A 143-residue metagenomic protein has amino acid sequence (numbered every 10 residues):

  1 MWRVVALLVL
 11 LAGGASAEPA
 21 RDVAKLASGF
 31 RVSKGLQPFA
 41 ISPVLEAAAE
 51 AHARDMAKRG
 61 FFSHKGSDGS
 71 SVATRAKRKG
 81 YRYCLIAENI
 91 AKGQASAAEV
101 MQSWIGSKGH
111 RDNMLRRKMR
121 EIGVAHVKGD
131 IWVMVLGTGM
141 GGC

Functional and structural regions predicted by a protein language model:
M1-L7: Sec-dependent signal peptide recognition, specifically the positively charged N-region followed immediately by
A12-G14: N-terminal signal peptide c-region/cleavage motif recognized by signal peptidases
E18, Y83, A91-C143: Disulfide-stabilized extracellular recognition modules
E18-K58: A short alpha-helix/helix-coil micro-patch that ends at or immediately precedes a cysteine
A24-K25, S70, K108: Residue-level marker for well-ordered alpha-helical positions
S28, A73, R111: Short glycine-/small-residue-rich flexible loop motifs, especially phosphate/cofactor-binding loops
P38-F39, H64, C84, I122: A local structural micro-motif
E46-A98, M114: Short, surface-exposed glycine/acidic/tryptophan-bearing loops
